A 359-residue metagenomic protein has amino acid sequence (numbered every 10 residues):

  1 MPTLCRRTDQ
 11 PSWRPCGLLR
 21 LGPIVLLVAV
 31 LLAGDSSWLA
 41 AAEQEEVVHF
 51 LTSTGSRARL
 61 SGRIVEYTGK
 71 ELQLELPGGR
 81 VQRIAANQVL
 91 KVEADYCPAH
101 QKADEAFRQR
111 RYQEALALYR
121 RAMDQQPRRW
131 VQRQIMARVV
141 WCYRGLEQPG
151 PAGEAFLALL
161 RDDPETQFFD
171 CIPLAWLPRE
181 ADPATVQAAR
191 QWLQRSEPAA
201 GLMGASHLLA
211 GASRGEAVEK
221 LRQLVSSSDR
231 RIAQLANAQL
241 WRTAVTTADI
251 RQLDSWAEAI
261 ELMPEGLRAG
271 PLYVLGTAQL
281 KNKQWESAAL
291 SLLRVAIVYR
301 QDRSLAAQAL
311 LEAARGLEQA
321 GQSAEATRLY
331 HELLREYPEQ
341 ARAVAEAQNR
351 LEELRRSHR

Functional and structural regions predicted by a protein language model:
M1-L19: N-terminal secretory signal peptides that target proteins for export/translocation
R20-D35: Bacterial N-terminal signal peptides
W38-W192, L202-G211, Q223-S226, A238 (+5 more regions): Compositionally biased alpha-helical segments
A94, V131, Q167-F168, S196-A200 (+4 more regions): Structural signature of alpha-solenoid helical repeat junctions
C97, Q134, A199, M203 (+4 more regions): Residue register of alpha-helical TPR repeats
A115, A152, A217, Q252-L253 (+2 more regions): Single-residue signature of alpha-solenoid repeat helices
G153, L157-E165, L292-L293, S323-A341: TPR/TPR-like (Sel1-like) alpha-helical repeat modules
